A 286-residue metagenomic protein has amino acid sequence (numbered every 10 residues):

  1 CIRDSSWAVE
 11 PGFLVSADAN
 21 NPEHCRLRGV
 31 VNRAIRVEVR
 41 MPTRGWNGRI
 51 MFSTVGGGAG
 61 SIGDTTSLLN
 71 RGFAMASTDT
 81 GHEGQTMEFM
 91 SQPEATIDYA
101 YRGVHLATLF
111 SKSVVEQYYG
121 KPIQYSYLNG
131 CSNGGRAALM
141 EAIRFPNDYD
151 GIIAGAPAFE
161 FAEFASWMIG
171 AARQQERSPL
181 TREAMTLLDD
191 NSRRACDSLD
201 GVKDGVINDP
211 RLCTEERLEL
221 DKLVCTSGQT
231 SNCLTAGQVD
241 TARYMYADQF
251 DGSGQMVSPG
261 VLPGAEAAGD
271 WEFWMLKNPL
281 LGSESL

Functional and structural regions predicted by a protein language model:
I2-G48, S61-G63, D189, K203-I207 (+1 more regions): Catalytic-loop region of hydrolases
P42, T65-N70, M140-I143: Mature extracellular/periplasmic domains of secretome proteins
W46-I50, R71-M75, K121-S126, N147-G151: Loop/turn elements at helix/coil->beta-strand transitions in domains of secreted/extracellular proteins
V55-G57, P157: Glycine-rich His-Gly loop
G57-P122, S166-W167, Q174: Cap/lid segment of the alpha/beta-hydrolase catalytic domain
L128-G130, G155: Short beta-strand immediately N-terminal to the catalytic nucleophile in serine-hydrolase-like folds
G130-G134, A138: Gly/Ala-rich beta-loop-alpha elbow adjacent to hydrolase catalytic centers
M140-A142, N147-F250: A catalytic-pocket lid/entrance helix-loop region that shapes and gates access to the active site across common
